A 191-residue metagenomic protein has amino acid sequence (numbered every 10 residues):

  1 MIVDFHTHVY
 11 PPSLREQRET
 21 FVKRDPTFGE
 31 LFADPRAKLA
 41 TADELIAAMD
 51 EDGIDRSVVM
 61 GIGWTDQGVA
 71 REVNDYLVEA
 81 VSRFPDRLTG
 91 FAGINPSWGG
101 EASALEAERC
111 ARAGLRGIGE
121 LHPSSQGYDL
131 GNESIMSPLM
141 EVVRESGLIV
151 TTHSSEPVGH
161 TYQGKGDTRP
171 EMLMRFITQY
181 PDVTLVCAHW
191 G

Functional and structural regions predicted by a protein language model:
M1-V142, S146: Mid-domain alpha/beta scaffold segments of enzyme catalytic cores
L115-G117, H122, D129-G191: Catalytic pocket-lining loop regions of alpha/beta-barrel enzymes, especially the amidohydrolase/enolase/GH5 lineages
